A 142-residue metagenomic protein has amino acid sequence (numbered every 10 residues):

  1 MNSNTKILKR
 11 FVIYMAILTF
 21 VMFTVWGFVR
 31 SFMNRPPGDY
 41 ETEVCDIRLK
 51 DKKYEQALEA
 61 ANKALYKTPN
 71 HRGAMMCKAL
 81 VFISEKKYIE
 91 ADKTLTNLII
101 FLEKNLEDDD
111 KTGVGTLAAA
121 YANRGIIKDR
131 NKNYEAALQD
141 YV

Functional and structural regions predicted by a protein language model:
V29-F32, I99-L117: Flexible helix-coil transition and linker loops at the boundaries of alpha-helical arrays
R35-K67: Alpha-helical segment of the N-proximal tetratricopeptide repeat
